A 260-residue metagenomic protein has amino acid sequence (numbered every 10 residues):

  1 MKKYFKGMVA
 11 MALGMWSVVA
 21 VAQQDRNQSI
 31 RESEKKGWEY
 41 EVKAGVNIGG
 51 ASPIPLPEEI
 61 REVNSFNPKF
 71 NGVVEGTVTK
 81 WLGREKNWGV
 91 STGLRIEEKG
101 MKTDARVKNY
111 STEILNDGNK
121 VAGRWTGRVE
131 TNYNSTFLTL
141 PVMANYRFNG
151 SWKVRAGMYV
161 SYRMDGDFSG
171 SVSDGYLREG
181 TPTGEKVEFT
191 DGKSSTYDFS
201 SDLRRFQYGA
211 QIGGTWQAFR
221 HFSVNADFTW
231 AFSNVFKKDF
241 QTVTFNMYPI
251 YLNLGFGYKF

Functional and structural regions predicted by a protein language model:
M1-K36: Cleavable N-terminal export/targeting peptides
A22-W81, K86, S161, L203 (+1 more regions): Short glycine/proline- and aromatic-enriched beta-strand/turn motifs that initiate or cap beta-hairpins
Y40, F70-G76, T136-V142, Y208-I212 (+1 more regions): Hydrophobic, lipid-facing positions within transmembrane beta-strands of outer-membrane proteins
V42-I48, T92-E98, A156-V160, A226-W230 (+1 more regions): Transmembrane beta-barrel strands of outer-membrane/channel proteins
G50-K69, K99-T136, R163-Q207, S233-Y251: Extracellular/periplasm-exposed beta-strand and loop segments of Gram-negative cell-envelope proteins, dominated by
K80-R84, Y146-G150, A218-R220, F260: Outer-membrane beta-barrel strand-turn architecture
K86-W88, S151-V154, R220-A226: Repeated loop/turn-to-beta-strand initiation elements of outer-membrane beta-barrel proteins
W216-H221, Y248-F260: Outer-membrane beta-barrel "beta-signal"
